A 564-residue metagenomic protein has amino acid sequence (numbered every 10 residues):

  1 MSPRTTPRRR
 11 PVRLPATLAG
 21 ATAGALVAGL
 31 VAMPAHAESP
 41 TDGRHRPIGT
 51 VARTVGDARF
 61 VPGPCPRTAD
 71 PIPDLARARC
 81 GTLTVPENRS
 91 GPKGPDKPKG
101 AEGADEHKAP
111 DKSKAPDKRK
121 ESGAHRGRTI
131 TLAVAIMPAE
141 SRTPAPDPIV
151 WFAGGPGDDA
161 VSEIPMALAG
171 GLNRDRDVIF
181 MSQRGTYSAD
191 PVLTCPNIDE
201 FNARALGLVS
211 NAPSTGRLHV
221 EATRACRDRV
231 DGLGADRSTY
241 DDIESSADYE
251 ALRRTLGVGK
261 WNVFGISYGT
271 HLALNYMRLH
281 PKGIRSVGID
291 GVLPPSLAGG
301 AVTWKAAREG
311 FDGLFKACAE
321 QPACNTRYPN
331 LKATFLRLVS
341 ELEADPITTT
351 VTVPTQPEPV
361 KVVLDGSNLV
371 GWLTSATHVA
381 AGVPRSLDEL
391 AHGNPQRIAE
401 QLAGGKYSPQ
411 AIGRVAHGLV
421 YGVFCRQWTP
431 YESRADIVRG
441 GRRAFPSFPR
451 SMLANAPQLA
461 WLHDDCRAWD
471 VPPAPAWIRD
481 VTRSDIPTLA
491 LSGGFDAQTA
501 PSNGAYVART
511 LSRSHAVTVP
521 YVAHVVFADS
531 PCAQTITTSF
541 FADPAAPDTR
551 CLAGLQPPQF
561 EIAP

Functional and structural regions predicted by a protein language model:
M1-E38: Secretory targeting and sorting signals
D42-E102, E106, K114, K118-N368 (+1 more regions): Gly/Pro-rich cap/lid or specificity-loop segments adjacent to the active site
F152, E389-L390: Short secondary-structure subsegments characteristic of cysteine-rich extracellular domains
T352-V370, T377-V379, Q410-G418: Structural motif
S367-V379, R385, L419-Y431: Short, hydrophobic/amphipathic alpha-helical patches that form generic packing surfaces within helical domains
W372-A376, L390-A391, Q396, Y407-Q410: Long, low-complexity C-terminal extensions of enzymes
Q396-W428, E432-S433, I437-R442: Long, low-complexity segments enriched in small/aliphatic residues
